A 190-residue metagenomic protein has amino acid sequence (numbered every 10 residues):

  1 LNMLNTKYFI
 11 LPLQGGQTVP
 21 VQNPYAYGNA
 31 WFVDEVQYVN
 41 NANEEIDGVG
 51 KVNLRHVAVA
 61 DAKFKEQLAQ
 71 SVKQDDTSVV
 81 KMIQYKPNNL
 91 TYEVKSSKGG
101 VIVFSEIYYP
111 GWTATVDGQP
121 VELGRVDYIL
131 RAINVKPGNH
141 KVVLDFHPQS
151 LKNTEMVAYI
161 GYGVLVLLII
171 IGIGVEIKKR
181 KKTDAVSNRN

Functional and structural regions predicted by a protein language model:
L1-V39, A69-T77: A cross-kingdom signal targeting lumenal/periplasmic-facing segments of multi-pass membrane and secretory-pathway
G16, G50-R189: Active-site-proximal, structured, solvent-exposed surfaces of multi-pass membrane proteins that position macromolecular
D34-R55: Short, cationic low-complexity segments
